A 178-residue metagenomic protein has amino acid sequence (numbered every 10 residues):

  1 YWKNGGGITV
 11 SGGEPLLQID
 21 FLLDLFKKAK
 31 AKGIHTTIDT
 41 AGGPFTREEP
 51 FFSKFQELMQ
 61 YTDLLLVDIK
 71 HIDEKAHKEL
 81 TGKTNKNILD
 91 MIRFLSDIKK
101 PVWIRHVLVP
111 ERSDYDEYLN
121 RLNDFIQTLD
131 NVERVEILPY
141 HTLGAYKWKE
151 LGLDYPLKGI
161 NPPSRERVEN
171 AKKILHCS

Functional and structural regions predicted by a protein language model:
Y1-G7, G12, L16-L138, L143: Conserved AdoMet/S-adenosylmethionine-binding subsite of the radical SAM
D124, E133, K149-K172: A structural motif corresponding to the C-terminal lobe/cap of the Radical SAM core domain
C177-S178: Radical SAM enzyme core and accessory elements
